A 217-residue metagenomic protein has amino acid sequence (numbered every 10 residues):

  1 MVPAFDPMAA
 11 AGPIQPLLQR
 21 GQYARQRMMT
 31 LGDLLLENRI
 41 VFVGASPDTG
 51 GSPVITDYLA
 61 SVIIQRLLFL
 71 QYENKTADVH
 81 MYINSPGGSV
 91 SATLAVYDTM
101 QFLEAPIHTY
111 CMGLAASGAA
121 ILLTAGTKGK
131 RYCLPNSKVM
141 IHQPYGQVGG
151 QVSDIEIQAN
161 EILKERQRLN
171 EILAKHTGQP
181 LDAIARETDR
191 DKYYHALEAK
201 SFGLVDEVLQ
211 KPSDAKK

Functional and structural regions predicted by a protein language model:
M1-K217: Terminal-region recognition feature
